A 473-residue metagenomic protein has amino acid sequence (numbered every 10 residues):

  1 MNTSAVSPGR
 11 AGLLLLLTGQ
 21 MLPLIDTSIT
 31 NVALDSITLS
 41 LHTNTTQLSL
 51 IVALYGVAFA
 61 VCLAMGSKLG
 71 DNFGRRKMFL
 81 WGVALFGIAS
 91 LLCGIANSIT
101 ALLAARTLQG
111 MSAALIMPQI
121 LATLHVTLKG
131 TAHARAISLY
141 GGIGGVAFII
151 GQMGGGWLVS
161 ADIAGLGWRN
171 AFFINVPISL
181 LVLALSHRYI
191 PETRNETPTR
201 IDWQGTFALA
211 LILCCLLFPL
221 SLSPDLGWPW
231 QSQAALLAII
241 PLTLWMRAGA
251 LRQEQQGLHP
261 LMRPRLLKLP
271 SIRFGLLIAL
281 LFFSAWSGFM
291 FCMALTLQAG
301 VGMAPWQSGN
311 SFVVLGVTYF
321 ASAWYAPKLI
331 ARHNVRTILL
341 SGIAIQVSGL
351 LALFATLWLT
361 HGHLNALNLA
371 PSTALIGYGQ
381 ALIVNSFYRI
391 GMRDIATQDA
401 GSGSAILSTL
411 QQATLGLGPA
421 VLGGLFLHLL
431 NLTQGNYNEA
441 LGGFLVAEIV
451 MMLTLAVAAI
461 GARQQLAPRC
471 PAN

Functional and structural regions predicted by a protein language model:
G9-I25, T30-V32, G257-L432, Y437-R469: 12-transmembrane solute porter fold
N31-V61, A101, W306, N310: Extracellular/periplasmic helix-loop-helix junction of adjacent transmembrane segments in MFS-like secondary
I37-T38, L69-G70, F148, W157-A164 (+4 more regions): Interfacial helix-cap and linker-helix signal at transmembrane-aqueous boundaries of multi-pass secondary transporters
S40-H42, G74, I95-A101, G302 (+3 more regions): Helix-breaking motifs and short loop linkers at transmembrane-helix boundaries and internal kinks in secondary membrane
A53-S67, A114-L121, V313-A326: Central cavity-lining transmembrane alpha-helices of secondary-active solute carriers, predominantly the Major
L63-G74, V159, S322-T337: Helix-to-loop junctions at the C-terminal end of transmembrane segments in multipass secondary transporters
K77-Q204: Helix-loop-helix hairpins in multi-pass membrane proteins, especially solute transporters
A161, G165-L277, A285, M303 (+1 more regions): Hydrophobic transmembrane-helix bundles of small-molecule transporters
